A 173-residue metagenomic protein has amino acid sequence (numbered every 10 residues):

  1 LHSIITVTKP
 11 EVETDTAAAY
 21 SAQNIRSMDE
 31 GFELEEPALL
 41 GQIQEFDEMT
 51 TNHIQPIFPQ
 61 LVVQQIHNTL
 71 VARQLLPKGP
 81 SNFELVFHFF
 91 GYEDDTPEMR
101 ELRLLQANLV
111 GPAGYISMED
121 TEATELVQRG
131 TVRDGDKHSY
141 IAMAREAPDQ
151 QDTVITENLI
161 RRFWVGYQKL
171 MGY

Functional and structural regions predicted by a protein language model:
L1-Y173: C-terminal catalytic domain of Rieske-type non-heme iron oxygenases
